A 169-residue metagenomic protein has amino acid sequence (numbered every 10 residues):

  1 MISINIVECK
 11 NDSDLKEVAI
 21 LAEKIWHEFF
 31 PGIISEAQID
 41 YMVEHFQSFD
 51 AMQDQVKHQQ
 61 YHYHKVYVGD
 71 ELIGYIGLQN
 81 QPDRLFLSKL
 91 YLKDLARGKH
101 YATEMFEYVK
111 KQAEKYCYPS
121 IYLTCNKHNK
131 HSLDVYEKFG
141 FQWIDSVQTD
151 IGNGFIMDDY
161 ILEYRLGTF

Functional and structural regions predicted by a protein language model:
M1-S3: Basic/polar N-terminal segments that are highly enriched at the extreme N-terminus, encompassing both cleavable
I6-L15, A19-L95, F106-Y108, Q112 (+4 more regions): Acetyl-CoA-dependent GNAT
S13, H100, H131: Residues that form or flank phosphate/diphosphate-binding pockets in enzymes that use nucleotide phosphates
A96-H100, G152: Glycine-rich phosphate-binding loop
G98, E107, D134: Substrate-recognition "cap/lid" segment bordering the active-site pocket of phosphatases
K99, Y116-P119: Short coil/turn segments at alpha/beta junctions that flank glycine-rich nucleotide-binding fingerprints
T103: Residues forming the Rossmann-fold NAD(P)(H) cofactor-binding site
P119-Y122, N126-L133, E137-F139, S146-F169: C-terminal "cap" of GNAT-fold acetyltransferases
